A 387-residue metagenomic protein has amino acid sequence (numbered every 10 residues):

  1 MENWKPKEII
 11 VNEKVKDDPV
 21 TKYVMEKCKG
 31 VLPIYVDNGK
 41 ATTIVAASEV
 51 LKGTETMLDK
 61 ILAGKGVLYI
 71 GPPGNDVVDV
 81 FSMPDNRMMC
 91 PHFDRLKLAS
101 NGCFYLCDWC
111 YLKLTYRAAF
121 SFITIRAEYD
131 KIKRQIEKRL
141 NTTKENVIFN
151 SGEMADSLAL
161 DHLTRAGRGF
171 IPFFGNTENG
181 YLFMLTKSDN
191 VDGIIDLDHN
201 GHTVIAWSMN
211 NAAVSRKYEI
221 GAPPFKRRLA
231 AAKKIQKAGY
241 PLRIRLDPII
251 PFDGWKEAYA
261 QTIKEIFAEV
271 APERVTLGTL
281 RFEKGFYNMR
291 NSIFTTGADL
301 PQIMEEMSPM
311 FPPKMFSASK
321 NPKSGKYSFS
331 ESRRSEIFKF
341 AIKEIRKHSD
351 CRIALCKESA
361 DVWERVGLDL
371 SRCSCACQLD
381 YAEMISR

Functional and structural regions predicted by a protein language model:
M1-L62: N-terminal alpha-helical interaction blocks
M1-V24, F267-R387: Auxiliary Fe-S-binding modules of radical SAM enzymes
T43-S100, K113-T124, A376, S386-R387: N-terminal [4Fe-4S]-dependent radical SAM core
G71-M88, D108-S208, K234: Conserved Radical SAM active-site core
V147-S151, L182-M184, I205-W207, L242-L246 (+2 more regions): Hydrophobic faces of well-ordered beta-strands that scaffold small-molecule active sites in alpha/beta enzyme cores
A155-A159, D189-D192, T203-P223, P248-P251 (+1 more regions): Conserved radical SAM core fold
A222-I235: Glycine-rich S-adenosyl-L-methionine
G254-E269: Catalytic cores of alpha/beta
